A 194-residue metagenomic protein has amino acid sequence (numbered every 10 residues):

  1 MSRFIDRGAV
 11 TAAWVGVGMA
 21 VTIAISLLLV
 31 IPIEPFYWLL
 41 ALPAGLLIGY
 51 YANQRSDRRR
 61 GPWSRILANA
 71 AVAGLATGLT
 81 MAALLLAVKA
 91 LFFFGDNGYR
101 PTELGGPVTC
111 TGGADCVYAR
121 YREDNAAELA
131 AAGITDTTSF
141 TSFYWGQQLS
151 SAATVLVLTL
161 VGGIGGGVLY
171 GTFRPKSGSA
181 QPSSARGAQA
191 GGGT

Functional and structural regions predicted by a protein language model:
M1-R60: Transmembrane alpha-helical insertion/packing segments
R3, I48-A70, G163-S183: Cytoplasmic membrane-interface segments at the C-terminal ends of transmembrane helices
D6-T11, A68-M81, S150, T154 (+1 more regions): Alpha-helical transmembrane segments of multi-pass membrane proteins
M19-I23, T77-L85, K89, L158 (+3 more regions): Alpha-helical transmembrane segments of multipass membrane proteins
D57-A90: Hydrophobic secretory-pathway targeting helix
L84-D124: Functional transmembrane-helix hotspots
A127-V161: Individual transmembrane alpha-helix segments
A180-T194: Cytoplasmic C-terminal tails of single-pass
